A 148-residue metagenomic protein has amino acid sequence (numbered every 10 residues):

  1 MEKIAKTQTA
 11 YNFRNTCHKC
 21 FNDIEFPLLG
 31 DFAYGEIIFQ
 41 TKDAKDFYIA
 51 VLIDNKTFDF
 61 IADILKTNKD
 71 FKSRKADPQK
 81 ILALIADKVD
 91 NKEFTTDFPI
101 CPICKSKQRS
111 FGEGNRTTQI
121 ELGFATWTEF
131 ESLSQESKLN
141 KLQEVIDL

Functional and structural regions predicted by a protein language model:
M1-Q8, F32-D97, F111-L148: Short, intrinsically disordered terminal segments enriched in charged and Pro/Gly residues
I4-A5, H18, D23: Short, surface-exposed loop and linker segments with low hydrophobicity and enrichment for Pro/Ser/Thr
T9-F13: Short structural boundary motif marking the start of a folded domain
N15-C20, C101-C104: Short cysteine-rich clusters marking metal-coordination/redox-active sites
E25, Q108-S110: Short functional micro-motifs and their immediate structural scaffolds
F26-D31: Extended intrinsically disordered, low-complexity coil regions enriched in Ser, Thr, Gly, Ala and often Pro
